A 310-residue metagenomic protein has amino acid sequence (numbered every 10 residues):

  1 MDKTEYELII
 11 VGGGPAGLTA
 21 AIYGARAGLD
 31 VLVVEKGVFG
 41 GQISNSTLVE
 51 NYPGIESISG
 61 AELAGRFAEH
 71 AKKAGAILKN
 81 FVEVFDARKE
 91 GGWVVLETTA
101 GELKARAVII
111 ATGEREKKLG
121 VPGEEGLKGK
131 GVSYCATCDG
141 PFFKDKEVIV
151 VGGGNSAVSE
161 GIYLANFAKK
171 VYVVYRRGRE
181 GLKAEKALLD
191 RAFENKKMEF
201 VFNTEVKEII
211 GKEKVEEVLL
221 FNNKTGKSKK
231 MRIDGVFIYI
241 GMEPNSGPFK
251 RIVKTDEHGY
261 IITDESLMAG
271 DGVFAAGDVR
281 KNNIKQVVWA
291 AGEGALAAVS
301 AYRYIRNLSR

Functional and structural regions predicted by a protein language model:
D2, Y6-A74, V158-A184, V201 (+1 more regions): Beta1-alpha1 glycine-rich phosphate/pyrophosphate-binding loop at the start of Rossmann-like nucleotide-binding domains
D2-E5, P141-E147: Short helix-loop-beta connector
G12-G17, G113, G152-G154, G277: Conserved phosphate-binding and hydrolysis motifs of nucleotide-dependent enzymes
Q42, K118-L119, S159, G181 (+3 more regions): Glycine/Thr-rich phosphate-binding loops of Rossmann-like dinucleotide-binding domains
A71-T98, E102-A105, N166-D264, R303-R310: A Rossmann-like FAD-binding core segment of flavoenzymes
L78-P141: Glycine/small-residue-rich loop that forms an oxyanion/phosphate-binding "nest" at active or ligand-binding sites
R115, G120, G126-F142, I238-W289 (+2 more regions): FAD-site-proximal beta/loop scaffold in flavoenzymes
